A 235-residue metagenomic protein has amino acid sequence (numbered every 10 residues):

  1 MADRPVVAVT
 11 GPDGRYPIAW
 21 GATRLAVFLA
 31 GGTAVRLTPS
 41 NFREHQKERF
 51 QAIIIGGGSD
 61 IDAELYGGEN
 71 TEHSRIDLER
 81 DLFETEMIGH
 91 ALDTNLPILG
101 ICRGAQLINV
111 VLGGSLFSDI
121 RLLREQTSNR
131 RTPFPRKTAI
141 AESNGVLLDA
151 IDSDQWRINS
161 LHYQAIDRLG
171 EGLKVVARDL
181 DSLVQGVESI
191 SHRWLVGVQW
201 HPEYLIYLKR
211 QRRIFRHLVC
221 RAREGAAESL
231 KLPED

Functional and structural regions predicted by a protein language model:
M1-I101, N109-V111, F117, R121-I151 (+6 more regions): N-terminal beta1-alpha1 cap of cysteine-dependent amidohydrolase-like domains
A105: The feature captures the ABC ATPase H-loop/switch
L195-Q199: Active-site-proximal beta-strand elements of phosphoester/diester hydrolases
